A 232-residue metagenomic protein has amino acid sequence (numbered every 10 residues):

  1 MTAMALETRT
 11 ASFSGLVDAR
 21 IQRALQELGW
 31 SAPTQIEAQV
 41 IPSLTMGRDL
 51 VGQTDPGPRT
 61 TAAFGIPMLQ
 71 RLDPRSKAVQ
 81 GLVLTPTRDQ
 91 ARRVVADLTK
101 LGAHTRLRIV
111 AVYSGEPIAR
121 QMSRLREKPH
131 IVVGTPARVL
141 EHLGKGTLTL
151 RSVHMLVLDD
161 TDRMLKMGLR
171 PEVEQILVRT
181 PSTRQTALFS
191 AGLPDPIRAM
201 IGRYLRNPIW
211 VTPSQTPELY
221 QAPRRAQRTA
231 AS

Functional and structural regions predicted by a protein language model:
M1-R48, A231-S232: N-terminal intrinsically disordered, low-complexity tails of helicases
S14, D18-R23, E27-W30, S76-G144 (+3 more regions): Conserved nucleic-acid-binding Ia/Ib motif block in the N-terminal RecA-like helicase ATPase lobe
S31, V51, L69, D73 (+6 more regions): Nucleotide phosphate-binding site architecture
A38-L50, T60-S76, R92-L101, L140: Walker A/P-loop NTP-binding motif
T45, D73-S76, R126, P181-S182 (+1 more regions): Short conserved AdoMet
L50-G52, G81: Conserved beta-strand position immediately N-terminal to the Walker
T54-P58: The conserved Walker
L82, L101, V110-V112, Q121 (+1 more regions): Interdomain coupling/hinge region of P-loop NTPase helicase/AAA+ cores
